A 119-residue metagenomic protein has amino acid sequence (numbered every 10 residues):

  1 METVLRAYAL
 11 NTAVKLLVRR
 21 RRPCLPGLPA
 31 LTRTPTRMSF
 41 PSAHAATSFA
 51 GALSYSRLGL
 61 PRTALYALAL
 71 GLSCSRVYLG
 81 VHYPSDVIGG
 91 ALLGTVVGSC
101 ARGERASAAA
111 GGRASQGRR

Functional and structural regions predicted by a protein language model:
M1-A9: Interfacial segments of alpha-helical transmembrane regions
Y8-V18: Conserved alpha-helical segments that form or flank metal/cofactor-binding pockets of metalloenzymes
V18-R19, P61: N-proximal short alpha-helices
R19-P29: Acidic-glycine-rich active-site phosphate/pyrophosphate-binding loop
G27-R119: Membrane-embedded catalytic cores of phosphoryl/pyrophosphoryl-handling enzymes
